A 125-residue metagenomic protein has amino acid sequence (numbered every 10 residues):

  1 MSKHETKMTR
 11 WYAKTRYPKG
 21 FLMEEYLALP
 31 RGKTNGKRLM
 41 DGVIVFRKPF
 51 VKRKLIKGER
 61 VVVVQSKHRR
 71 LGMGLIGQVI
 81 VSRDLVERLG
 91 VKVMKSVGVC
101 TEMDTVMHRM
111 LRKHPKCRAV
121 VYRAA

Functional and structural regions predicted by a protein language model:
M1-A125: Charged, terminal alpha-helix-loop-beta segments that serve as non-catalytic nucleic-acid engagement and/or assembly
